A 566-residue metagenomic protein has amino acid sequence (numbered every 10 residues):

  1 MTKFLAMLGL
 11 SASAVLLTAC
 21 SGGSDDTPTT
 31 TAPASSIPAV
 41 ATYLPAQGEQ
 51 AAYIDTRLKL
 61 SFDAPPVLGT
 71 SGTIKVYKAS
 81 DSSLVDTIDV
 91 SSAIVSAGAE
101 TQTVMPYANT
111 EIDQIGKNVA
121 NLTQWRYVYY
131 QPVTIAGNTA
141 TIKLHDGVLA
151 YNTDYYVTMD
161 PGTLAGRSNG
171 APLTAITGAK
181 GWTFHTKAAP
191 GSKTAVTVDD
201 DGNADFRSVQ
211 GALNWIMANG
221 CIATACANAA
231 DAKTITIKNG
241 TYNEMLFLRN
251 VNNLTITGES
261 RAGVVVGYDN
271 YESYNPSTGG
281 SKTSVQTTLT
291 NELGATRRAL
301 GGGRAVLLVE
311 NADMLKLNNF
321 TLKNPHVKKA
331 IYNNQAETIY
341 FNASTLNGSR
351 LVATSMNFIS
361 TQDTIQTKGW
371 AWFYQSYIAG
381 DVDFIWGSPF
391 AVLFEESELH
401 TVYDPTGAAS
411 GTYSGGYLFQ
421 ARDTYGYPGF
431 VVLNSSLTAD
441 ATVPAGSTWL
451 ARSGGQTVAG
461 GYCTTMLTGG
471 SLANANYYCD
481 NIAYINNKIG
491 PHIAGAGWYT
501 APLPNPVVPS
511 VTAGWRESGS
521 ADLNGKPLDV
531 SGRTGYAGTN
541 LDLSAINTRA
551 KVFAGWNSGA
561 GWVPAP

Functional and structural regions predicted by a protein language model:
M1-L8: Bacterial N-terminal signal peptides that target proteins for export
L10-L44: Bacterial Sec-dependent N-terminal signal peptides
T18, T186, T234: Ser/Thr-centric signal marking residues that sit in or immediately flank functional binding/regulatory motifs
S24, G137-T139, P161, A312 (+1 more regions): Residue-level signal for tight coil/turn positions that link beta-strands
D26, F62, T194-V196: Cellulosome-associated attachment modules in secreted, modular CAZymes
P33-P190: Acidic, low-complexity Ser/Thr/Gly/Pro-rich repeat segments typical of extracellular/periplasmic and surface-exposed
G147, D201-A204: Pocket-edge positions in alpha/beta enzyme catalytic cores
A189-D200, R207-P566: Sequence-level preference for short, compositionally simple segments enriched in small aliphatic or small polar residues
